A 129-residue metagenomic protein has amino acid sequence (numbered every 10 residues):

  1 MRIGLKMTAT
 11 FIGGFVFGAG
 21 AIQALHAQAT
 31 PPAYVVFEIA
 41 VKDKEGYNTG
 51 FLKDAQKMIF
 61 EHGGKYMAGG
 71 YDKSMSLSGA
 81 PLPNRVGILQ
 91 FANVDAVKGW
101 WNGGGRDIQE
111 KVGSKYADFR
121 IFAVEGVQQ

Functional and structural regions predicted by a protein language model:
M1-I12: Bacterial N-terminal signal peptides that target proteins for export
G14, G18-K98, E125-Q129: Short S/T/G/P-rich N-terminal loop/turn motif that feeds into the first structured element of a domain
F51, W101, G113: Short, flexible helix/strand-to-coil boundary loops that buttress conserved ligand/catalytic motifs in alpha/beta
K57, K111-V112: Generic structural signal for isolated residues within well-ordered alpha-helices
G63-Y66, G105, A117-I121: Secondary-structure boundary/capping signal
G105-K111: A common structural junction motif
V112-Q129: C-terminal end-helix/capping segment
